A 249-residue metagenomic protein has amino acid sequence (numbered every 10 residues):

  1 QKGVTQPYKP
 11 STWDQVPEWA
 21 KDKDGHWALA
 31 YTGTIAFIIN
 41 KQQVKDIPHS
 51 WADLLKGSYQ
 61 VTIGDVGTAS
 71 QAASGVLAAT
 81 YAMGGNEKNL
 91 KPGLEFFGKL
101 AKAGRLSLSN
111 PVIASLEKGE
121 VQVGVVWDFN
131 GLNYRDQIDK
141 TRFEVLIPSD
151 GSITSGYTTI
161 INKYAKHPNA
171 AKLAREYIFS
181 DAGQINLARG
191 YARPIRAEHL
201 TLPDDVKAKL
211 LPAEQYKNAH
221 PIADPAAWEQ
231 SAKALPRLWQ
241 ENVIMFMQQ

Functional and structural regions predicted by a protein language model:
Q1-E120: Extracytoplasmic ligand-binding site segments that recognize negatively charged/polar headgroups
G33, L94-K99, R105, D139-K163: Periplasmic-binding protein-like
Q42-K45, G67-Q71, V112, D128-L132 (+3 more regions): Solvent-exposed loop/turn segments at secondary-structure junctions within structured extracellular/periplasmic domains
A52-L55, T80, L94-G98, I113 (+6 more regions): Non-transmembrane alpha-helical segments in soluble domains of secreted/periplasmic/extracellular proteins
K88, R105, P111, D136-I138 (+3 more regions): A residue-level marker of the well-folded mature domains of exported/periplasmic proteins
E117, V123-R142: A ligand-binding cleft/hinge motif common to bilobed small-molecule-binding domains
I153, Y157, N162-I222: Mature extracytoplasmic/periplasmic domains
K217-Q249: Conserved C-terminal helix/tail region of periplasmic/extracytoplasmic solute-binding proteins
